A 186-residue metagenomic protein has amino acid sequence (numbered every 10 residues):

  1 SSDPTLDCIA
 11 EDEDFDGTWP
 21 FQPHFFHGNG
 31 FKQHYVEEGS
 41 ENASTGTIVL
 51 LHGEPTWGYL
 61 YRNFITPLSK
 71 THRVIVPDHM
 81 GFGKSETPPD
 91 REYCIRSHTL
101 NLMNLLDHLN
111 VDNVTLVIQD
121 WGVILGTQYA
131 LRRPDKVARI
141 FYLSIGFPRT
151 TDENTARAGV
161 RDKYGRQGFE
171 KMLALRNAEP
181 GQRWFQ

Functional and structural regions predicted by a protein language model:
D3-Q22, G30-N42, T47, E54-P55 (+4 more regions): Flexible "cap/lid" subdomain of the alpha/beta-hydrolase fold that forms the substrate-access gate
R62-P67: Typically the conserved alpha-helix immediately C-terminal to a functionally engaged Cys/Sec in thioredoxin-like
L68-D78: Active-site machinery of serine-nucleophile hydrolases
